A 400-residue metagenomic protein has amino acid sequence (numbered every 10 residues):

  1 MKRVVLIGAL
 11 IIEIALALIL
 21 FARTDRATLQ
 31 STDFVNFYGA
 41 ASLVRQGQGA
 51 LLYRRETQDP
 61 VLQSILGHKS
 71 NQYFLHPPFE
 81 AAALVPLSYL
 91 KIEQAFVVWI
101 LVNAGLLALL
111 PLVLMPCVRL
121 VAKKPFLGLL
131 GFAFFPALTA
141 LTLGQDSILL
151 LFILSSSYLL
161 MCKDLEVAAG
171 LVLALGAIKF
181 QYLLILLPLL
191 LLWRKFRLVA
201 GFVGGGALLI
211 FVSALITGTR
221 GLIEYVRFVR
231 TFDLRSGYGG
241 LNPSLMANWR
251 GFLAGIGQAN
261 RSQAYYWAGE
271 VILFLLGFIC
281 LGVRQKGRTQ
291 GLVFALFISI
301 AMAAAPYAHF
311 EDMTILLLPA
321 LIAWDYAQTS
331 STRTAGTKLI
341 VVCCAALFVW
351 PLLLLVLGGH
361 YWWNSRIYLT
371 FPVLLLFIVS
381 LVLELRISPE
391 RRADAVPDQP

Functional and structural regions predicted by a protein language model:
M1-A168, L190-L317, Y326, R391-P400: Primarily membrane-embedded glycan-assembly and transfer machineries that use lipid-linked glycans
V167-W193: Voltage-sensor/pore transmembrane module of 6-TM cation channels
I178-Q181, L208-S213, G336-L339, A346-V349: Membrane-embedded alpha-helical segments of transport systems, primarily multispan ion/solute transporters
W324-P400: Aromatic-enriched
